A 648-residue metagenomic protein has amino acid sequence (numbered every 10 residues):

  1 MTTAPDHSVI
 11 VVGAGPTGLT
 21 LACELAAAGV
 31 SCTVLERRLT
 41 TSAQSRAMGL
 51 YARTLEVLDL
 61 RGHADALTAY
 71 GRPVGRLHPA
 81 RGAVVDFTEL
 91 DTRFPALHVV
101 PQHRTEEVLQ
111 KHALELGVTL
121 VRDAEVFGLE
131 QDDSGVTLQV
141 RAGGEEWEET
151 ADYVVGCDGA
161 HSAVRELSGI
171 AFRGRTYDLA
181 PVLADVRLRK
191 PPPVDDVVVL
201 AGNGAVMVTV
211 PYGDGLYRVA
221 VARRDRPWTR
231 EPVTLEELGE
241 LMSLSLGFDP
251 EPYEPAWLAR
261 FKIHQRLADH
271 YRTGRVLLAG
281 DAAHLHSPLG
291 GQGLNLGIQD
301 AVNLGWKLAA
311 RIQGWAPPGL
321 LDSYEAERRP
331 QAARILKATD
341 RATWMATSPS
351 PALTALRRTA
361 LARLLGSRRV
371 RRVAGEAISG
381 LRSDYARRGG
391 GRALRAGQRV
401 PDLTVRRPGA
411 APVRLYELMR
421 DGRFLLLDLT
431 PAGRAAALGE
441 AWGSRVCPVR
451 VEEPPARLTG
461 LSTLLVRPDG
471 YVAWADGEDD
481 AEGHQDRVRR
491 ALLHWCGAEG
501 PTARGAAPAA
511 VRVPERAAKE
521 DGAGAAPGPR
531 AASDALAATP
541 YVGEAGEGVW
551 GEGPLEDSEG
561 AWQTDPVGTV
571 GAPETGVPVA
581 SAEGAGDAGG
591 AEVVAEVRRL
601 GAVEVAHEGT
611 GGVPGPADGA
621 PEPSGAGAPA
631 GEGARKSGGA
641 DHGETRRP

Functional and structural regions predicted by a protein language model:
T2-R357, L364-L365, V373, V449 (+1 more regions): Core Rossmann-like FAD-binding/catalytic domain of the broad FAD-dependent monooxygenase superfamily
T2-S8, V12, A28, T92 (+7 more regions): Helical substrate-recognition/capping region of FAD-dependent monooxygenase/halogenase enzymes
P508, P529-P540, E559-G560, A572 (+3 more regions): Low-complexity, intrinsically disordered short segments enriched for Gly/Pro and polybasic residues
P514, G524, A537, E544 (+1 more regions): Intrinsically disordered, low-complexity segments enriched in glycine and mixed charged residues
A523-P527, A585, A626-A628, A634: Intrinsically disordered, low-complexity regions enriched in glycine and serine
G524, R530, W562, V570-E574 (+3 more regions): Long tandem-repeat architecture
Y541, G553-D557, D565, V577-A580 (+1 more regions): Long, low-complexity, intrinsically disordered segments
